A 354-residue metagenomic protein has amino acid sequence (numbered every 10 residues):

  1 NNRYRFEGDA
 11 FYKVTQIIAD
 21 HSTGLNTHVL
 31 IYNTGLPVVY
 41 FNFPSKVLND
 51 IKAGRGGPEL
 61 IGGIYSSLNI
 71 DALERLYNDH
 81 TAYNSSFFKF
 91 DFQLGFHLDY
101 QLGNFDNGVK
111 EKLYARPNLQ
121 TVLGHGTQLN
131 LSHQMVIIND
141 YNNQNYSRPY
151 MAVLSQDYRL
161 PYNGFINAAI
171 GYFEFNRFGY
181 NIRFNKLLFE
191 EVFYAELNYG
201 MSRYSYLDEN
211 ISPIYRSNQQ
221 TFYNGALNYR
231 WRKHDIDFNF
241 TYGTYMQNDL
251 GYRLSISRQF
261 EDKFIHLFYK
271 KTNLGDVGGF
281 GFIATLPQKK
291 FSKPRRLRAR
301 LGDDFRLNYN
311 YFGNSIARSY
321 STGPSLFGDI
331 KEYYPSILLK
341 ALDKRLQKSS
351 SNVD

Functional and structural regions predicted by a protein language model:
R5-E7, G103-K112, L123-H125, V136-P149 (+6 more regions): Solvent-exposed loop/turn segments connecting transmembrane beta-strands in outer-membrane beta-barrel proteins
V14-N26, L30-D79, L94, S202 (+6 more regions): Flexible, glycine-rich linker and terminal segments associated with outer-membrane beta-barrel/transport systems
Y77-Y150, K344, K348-D354: Transmembrane beta-barrel domains of Gram-negative outer membranes and organellar outer membranes
H80-D91, V122-Q128, R159-F165, F189-A195 (+3 more regions): Short loop/turn motifs that connect adjacent beta-strands in outer-membrane beta-barrel proteins
F92-F105, Q128-N139, L154, P161-F173 (+4 more regions): Transmembrane beta-strand segments that form the barrel wall of outer-membrane beta-barrel proteins
L113-L123, S147-L160, G179-Y199, T221-W231 (+2 more regions): Feature captures outer-membrane beta-barrel proteins of Gram-negative bacteria and organelles
